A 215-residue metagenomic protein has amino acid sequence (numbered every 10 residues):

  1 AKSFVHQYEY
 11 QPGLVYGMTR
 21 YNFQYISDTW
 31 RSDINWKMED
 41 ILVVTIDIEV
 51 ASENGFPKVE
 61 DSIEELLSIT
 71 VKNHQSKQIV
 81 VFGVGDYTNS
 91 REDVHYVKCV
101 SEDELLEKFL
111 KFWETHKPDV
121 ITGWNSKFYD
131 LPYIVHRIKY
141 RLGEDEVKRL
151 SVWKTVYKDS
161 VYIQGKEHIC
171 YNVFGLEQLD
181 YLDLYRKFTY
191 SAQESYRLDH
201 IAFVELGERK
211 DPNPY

Functional and structural regions predicted by a protein language model:
A1-L184, F188-Y215: The two-metal-ion catalytic cores of nucleic-acid processing enzymes
